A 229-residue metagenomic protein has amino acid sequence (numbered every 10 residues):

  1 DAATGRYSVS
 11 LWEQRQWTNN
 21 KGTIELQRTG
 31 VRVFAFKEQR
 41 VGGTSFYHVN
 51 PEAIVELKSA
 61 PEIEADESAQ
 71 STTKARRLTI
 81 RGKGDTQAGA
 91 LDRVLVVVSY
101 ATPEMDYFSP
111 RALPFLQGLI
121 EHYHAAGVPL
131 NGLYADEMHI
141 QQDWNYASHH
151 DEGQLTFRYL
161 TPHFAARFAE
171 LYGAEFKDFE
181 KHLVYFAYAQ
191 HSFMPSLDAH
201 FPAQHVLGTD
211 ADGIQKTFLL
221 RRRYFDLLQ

Functional and structural regions predicted by a protein language model:
D1-Q141, L220: Mature N-terminal, pre-catalytic/accessory segment of carbohydrate-active enzymes
A2-Q39, R77, K83-V98, Y146-R222: Aromatic- and acidic-residue-enriched carbohydrate-binding clefts of CAZyme catalytic domains
